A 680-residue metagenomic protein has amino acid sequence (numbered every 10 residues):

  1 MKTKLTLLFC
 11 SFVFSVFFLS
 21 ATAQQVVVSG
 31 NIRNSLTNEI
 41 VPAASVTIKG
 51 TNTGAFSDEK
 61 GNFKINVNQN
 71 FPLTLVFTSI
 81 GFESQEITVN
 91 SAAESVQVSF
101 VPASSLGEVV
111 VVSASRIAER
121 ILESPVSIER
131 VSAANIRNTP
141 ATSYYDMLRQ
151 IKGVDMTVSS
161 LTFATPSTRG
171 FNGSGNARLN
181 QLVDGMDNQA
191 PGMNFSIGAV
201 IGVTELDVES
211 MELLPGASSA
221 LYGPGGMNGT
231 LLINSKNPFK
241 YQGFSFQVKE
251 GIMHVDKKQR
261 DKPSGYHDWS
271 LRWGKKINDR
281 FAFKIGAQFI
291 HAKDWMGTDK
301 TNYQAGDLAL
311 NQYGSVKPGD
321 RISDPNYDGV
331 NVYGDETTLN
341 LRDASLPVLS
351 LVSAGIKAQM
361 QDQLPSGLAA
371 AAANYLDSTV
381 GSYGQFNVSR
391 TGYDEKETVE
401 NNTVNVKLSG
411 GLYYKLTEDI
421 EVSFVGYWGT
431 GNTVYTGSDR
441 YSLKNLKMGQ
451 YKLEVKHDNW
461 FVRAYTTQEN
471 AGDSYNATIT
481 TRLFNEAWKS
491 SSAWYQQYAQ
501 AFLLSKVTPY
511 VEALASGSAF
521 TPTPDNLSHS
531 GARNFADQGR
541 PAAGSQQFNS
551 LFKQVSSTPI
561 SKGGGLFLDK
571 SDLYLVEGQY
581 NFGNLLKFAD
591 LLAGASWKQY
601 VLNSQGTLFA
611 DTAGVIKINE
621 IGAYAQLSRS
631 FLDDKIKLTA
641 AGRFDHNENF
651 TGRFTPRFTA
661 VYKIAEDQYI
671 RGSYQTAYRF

Functional and structural regions predicted by a protein language model:
N31-T37, A44-K49, T74-E83, N90-R137: Short, acidic, small-residue-rich periplasmic hinge/interaction motif at the N-terminus of Gram-negative outer-membrane
N52-N62: Short, acidic Ser/Thr/Gly-rich low-complexity loop/linker segments typical of extracellular and cell-surface proteins
F63-N66, D187-P215: Short acidic/polar hinge/loop motifs at secondary-structure boundaries that mediate gating or recognition
S95-S99, Y144-M147, A164-R169, L179-D184 (+3 more regions): N-terminal periplasmic accessory domains that precede and gate Gram-negative outer-membrane beta-barrel machines
L206-E209, A220-L232, N237-A305, V404-V406: Outer-membrane beta-barrel translocator/receptor signature
W269-K275, G410-Y414, Y451-H457, V576-F582 (+2 more regions): Residues on the lipid-exposed face of transmembrane beta-strands in outer-membrane beta-barrel proteins
L310-L591, A595-Q599: Outer-membrane beta-barrel domain signature, strongest for Gram-negative TonB-dependent receptors and also present
T417-D419, V425-T430, K452, E469 (+2 more regions): Structural signature of Gram-negative outer-membrane beta-barrels, strongest in the C-terminal barrel of TonB-dependent
